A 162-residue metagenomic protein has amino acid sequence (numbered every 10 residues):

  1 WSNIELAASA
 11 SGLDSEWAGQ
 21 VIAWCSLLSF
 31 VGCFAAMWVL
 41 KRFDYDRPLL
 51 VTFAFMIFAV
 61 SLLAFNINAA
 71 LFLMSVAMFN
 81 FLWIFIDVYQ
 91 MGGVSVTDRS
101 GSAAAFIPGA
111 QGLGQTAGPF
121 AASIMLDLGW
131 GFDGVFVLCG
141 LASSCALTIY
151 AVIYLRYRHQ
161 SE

Functional and structural regions predicted by a protein language model:
W1-A23: Extracytoplasmic gate region of multi-pass secondary transporters
G19-S29, F79-N80, I107-Q111: Transmembrane alpha-helical segments of major facilitator superfamily
G32-Y45, L126-D127: Helix-to-loop junctions at the C-terminal end of transmembrane segments in multipass secondary transporters
R47-L62, G140: Structural signature of the two symmetry-related core transmembrane helices
V60, N68-N80, P108: Helical-face signature of the major facilitator-like transporter fold
I84-D98: Intracellular juxtamembrane helix-capping segments at the cytosolic ends of symmetry-related transmembrane helices
T97-W130, C139: A late C-terminal transmembrane helix in Major Facilitator Superfamily
V137-E162: Multi-pass alpha-helical transporter architecture, strongest for 12-TM Major Facilitator/SLC carriers used
